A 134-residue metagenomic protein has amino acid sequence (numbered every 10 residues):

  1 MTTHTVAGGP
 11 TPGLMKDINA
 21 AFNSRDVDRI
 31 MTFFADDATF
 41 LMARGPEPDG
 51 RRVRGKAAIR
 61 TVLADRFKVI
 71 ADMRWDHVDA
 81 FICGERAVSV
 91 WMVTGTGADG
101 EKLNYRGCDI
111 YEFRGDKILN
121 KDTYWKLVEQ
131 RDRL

Functional and structural regions predicted by a protein language model:
M1-D36, D132-L134: Short, low-complexity N-terminal intrinsically disordered segments enriched in polar/charged residues
G8, V27-G84: A solvent-exposed, acidic/Ser-Thr-rich amphipathic alpha-helical stretch
I18, I30-M31, A38, G55 (+4 more regions): Hydrophobic pocket/interface hotspot
F34, V93-G95, W125: Short beta-strand segments enriched in hydrophobic/aromatic residues within well-folded beta-rich domains
W75-A80, M92, R106-Y111: Hydrophobic/aromatic beta-strand elements that line small-molecule binding cavities or substrate pockets in beta-rich
G84-V93: A short hydrophobic beta-strand element
G95-N104: Short, cysteine-centered beta-strand-loop-beta hairpins and adjacent loop/turn segments enriched in charged/polar
N104-D132: Short beta-strand edge/turn micro-motifs at domain boundaries
